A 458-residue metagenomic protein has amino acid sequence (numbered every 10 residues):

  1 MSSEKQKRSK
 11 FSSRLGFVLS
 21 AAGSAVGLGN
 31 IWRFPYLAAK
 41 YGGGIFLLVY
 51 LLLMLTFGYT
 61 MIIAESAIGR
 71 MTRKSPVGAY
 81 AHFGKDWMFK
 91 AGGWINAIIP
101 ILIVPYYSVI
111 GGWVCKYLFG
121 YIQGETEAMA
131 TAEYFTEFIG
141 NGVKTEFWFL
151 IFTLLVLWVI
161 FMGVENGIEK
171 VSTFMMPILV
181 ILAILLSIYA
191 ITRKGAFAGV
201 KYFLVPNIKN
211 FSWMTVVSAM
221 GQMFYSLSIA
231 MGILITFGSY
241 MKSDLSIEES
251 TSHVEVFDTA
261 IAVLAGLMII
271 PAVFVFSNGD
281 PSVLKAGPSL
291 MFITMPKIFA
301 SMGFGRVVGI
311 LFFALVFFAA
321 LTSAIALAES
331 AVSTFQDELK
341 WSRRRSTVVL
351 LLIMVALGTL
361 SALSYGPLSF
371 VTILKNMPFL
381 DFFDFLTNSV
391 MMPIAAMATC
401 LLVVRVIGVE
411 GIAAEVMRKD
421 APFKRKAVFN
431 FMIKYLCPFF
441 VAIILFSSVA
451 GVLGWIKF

Functional and structural regions predicted by a protein language model:
M1-W32, M61-S66, R70-F83, W87-W94 (+2 more regions): Membrane-interface "cap" regions at the ends of multi-pass membrane proteins
S2-E4, G78, G111-G140, M241-D244 (+5 more regions): Helix-loop-helix connectors at the membrane interface of multi-pass transporters/channels
S2-K7, F11, L15, E169 (+2 more regions): Membrane-embedded translocation segments of transport machinery
K5-R8, L37-Y41, P76-I95, S108-G167 (+5 more regions): Inter-helical loop and helix-membrane interface segments of multi-pass membrane transporters/permeases
K10, G16-F17, S24, G142-F147 (+5 more regions): Loop-to-transmembrane helix boundary motifs in multi-pass membrane proteins
S13-L53, G238, E249-S252, V256-T259 (+2 more regions): Transmembrane helix-boundary motif of multi-pass solute transporters/channels
A38-A64, K144, M391-A395: Extracellular loop-to-transmembrane helix junctions
A91-A97, K340-L351, D384-V441: C-terminal membrane-solvent junction of multi-pass transporters and transport-like membrane proteins
